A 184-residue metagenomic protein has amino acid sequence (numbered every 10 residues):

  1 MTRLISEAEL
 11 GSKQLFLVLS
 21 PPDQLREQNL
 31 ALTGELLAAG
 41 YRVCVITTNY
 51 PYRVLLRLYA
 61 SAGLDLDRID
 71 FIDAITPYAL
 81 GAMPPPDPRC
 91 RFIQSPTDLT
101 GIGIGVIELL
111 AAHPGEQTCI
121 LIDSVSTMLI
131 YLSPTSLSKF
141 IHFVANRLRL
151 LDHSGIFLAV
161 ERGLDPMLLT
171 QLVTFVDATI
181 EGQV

Functional and structural regions predicted by a protein language model:
M1-L58: Glycine-rich P-loop/Walker A and Walker A-like loops and their local beta1-loop-alpha1 context in P-loop NTPases
L4, A62-I93: Nucleotide-state-sensitive switch-loop elements of NTP-binding domains
P22-R26, P51-Y52, Y78-A79, S126-P134 (+1 more regions): Short acidic, S/G/P-rich loop/turn micro-motifs used as interaction or catalytic elements
R42, D70, E116-C119, R149-L158: Loop/turn-to-beta-strand initiation segments
L55-D67, V106-P114: Short amphipathic alpha-helices and their capping/turn segments at secondary-structure boundaries
G81-F143: Phosphate-binding/switch loop-helix module in NTP-utilizing enzymes
S138-G163: Substrate-engagement module of ASCE P-loop NTPases
L168-V184: A short helix-turn-beta junction within AAA+ P-loop NTPase domains corresponding to the substrate/partner-engaging
